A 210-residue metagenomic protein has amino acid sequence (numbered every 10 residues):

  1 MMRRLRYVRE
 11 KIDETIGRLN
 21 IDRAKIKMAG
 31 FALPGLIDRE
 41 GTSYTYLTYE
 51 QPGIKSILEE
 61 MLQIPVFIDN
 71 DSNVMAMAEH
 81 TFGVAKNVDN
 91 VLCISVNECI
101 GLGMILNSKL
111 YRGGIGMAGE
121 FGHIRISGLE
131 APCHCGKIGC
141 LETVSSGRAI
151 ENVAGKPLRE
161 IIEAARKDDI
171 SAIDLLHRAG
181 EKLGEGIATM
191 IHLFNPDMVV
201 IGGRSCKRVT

Functional and structural regions predicted by a protein language model:
M1-K25, L62-I64, G128-P132, K137-T210: ATP-binding/phosphotransfer module of carbohydrate and carboxylate kinases, centering on a glycine-rich
M2-N90, T210: Glycine-rich phosphate-binding loop and adjoining helix at the ATP-binding site of ATP-dependent phosphoryl-transfer
L33, V96-E98, G147, G203-R204: Short secondary-structure boundary segments
I37, I100, K207: Glycine-rich nucleotide phosphate-binding loop and flanking beta-alpha elements of Rossmann-like dinucleotide-binding
N87-V144: Glycine-rich phosphate-binding loop of actin/hexokinase-like ATP-binding domains
